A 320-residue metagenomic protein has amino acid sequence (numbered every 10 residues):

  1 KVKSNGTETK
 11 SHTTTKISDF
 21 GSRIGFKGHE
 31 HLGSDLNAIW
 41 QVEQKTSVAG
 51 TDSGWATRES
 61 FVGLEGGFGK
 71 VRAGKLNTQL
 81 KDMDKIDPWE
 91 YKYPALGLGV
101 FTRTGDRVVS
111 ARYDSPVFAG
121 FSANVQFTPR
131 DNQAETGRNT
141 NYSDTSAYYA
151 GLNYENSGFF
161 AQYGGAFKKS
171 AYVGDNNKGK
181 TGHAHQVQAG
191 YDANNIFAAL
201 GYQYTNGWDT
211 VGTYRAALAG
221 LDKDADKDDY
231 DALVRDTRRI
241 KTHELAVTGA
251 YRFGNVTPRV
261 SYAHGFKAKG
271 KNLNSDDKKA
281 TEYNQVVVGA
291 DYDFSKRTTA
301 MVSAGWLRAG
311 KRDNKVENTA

Functional and structural regions predicted by a protein language model:
K1, K45-A49, T78-D82, R130-N132 (+6 more regions): Structural signature of outer-membrane beta-barrel domains
K1, S11-N132, D144, L152-F160: Outer membrane beta-barrel
S4-T9, E90-A95, A217-Y230: Short glycine/proline- and charge-enriched loop/turn segments that cap or connect secondary-structure elements
T9-T15, S47-S53, L98-R103, Q133-N141 (+5 more regions): Outer-membrane beta-barrel domain signature
D19-R23, A56-E59, D106-V108, T145-A147 (+4 more regions): Transmembrane beta-barrel architecture of outer-membrane proteins
L32, L36-A38, F68-R72, G120-A123 (+5 more regions): Repeated loop/turn-to-beta-strand initiation elements of outer-membrane beta-barrel proteins
S143-V288, Y292: Detector for outer-membrane/organellar transmembrane beta-barrel domains, recognizing the amphipathic beta-strand
S295-A320: Predominantly the C-terminal beta-signal and adjacent terminal strand-loop region of outer-membrane beta-barrel
